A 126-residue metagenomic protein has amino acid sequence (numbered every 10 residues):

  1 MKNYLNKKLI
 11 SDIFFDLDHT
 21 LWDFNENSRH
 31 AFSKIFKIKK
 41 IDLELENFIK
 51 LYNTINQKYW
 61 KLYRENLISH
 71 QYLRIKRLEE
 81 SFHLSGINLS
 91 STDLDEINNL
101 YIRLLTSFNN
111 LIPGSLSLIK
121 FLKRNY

Functional and structural regions predicted by a protein language model:
M1-L5, S117-I119: Short, flexible, glycine/charge-rich loop motifs used to bind or transfer phosphoryl groups or to couple energy/partner
Y4-L17, L21-I112: N-terminal helical cap/lid subdomain that shapes the substrate entry/recognition surface in HAD-like hydrolases
G114-N125: Catalytic-core regions built around general acid/base machinery
